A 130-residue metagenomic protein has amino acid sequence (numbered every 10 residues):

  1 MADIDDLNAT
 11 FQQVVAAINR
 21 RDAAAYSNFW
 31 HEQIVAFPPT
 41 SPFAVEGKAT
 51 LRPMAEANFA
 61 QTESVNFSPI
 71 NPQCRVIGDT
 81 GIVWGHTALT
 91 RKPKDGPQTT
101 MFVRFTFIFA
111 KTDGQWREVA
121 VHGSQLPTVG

Functional and structural regions predicted by a protein language model:
M1-D5, V129-G130: Basic/polar N-terminal segments that are highly enriched at the extreme N-terminus, encompassing both cleavable
I4-T10, A16, A23-G78, H86 (+1 more regions): A solvent-exposed, acidic/Ser-Thr-rich amphipathic alpha-helical stretch
P38, R91, A110-K111: Residue-level signal for short segments within beta-strands and strand-turn junctions of well-structured beta-sheet
P72, L89, R104-I108: Hydrophobic alpha-helical segments of small multi-pass membrane proteins
G85-K92: Generic short beta-strand segments
F102-V129: Short beta-strand edge/turn micro-motifs at domain boundaries
